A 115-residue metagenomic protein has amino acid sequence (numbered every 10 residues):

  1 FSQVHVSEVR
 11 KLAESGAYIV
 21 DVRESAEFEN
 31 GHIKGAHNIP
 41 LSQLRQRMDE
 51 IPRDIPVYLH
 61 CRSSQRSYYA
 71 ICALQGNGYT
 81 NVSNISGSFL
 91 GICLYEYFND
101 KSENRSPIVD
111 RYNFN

Functional and structural regions predicted by a protein language model:
F1-Y18, R23-Y58, R62-N115: Rhodanese-like catalytic fold shared by cysteine-dependent sulfurtransferases and DSP/PTP-type phosphatases
